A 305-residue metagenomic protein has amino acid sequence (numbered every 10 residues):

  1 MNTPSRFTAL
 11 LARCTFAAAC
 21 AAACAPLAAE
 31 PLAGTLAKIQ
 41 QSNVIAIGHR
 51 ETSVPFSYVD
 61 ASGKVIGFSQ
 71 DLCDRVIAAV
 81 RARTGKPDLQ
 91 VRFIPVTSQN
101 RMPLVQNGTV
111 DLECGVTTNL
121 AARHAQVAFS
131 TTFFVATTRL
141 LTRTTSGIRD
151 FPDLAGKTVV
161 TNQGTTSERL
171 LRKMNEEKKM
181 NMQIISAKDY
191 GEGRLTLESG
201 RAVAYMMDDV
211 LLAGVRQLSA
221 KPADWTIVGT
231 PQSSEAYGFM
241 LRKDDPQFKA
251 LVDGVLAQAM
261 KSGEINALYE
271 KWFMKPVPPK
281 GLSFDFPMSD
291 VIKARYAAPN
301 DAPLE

Functional and structural regions predicted by a protein language model:
N2-F16: Bacterial N-terminal signal peptides that target proteins for export
E30, L36, D71-A79, P152 (+3 more regions): Extended ligand-binding regions for polar small-molecule ligands
E30-E113, S262: Extracytoplasmic small-molecule ligand-binding "clamshell" domains of the periplasmic binding protein/Venus flytrap
L36, V65, V116, R123-F133 (+2 more regions): A structural signal for short loop-to-beta-strand junctions that line the ligand-binding cleft of periplasmic/secreted
A46-P55, V65-A82, T118, A136-R194 (+2 more regions): Bilobed "Venus flytrap"/periplasmic-binding protein-like clamshell domains and structurally analogous long
E51, F134-T145, D209-V210, Q217-L256 (+2 more regions): Periplasmic-binding protein-like
D74, A78, G85-D153, I292-P303: Acidic, polar ligand-binding/catalytic clefts
Q99-N100, C114-A125, L170-E177, G191 (+2 more regions): A ligand-binding cleft/hinge motif common to bilobed small-molecule-binding domains
